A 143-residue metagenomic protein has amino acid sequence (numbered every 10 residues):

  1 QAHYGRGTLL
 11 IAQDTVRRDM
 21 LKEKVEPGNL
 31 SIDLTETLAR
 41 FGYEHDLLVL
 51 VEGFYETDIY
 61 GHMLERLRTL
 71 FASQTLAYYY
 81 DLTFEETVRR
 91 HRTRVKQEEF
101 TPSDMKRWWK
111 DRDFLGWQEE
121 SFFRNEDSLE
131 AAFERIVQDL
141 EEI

Functional and structural regions predicted by a protein language model:
Q1-E44: Conserved substrate/cofactor phosphate-moiety recognition/catalytic segment in nucleotide-dependent phosphotransferases
T8-L10, T75-Y79, E120-F122: Conserved beta-strand scaffold positions in the cores of enzyme catalytic domains, especially in NTP/NDP-utilizing
T15, Y55, I59, L82-T83 (+1 more regions): Short beta->alpha linker loops
L21-E23, H62, R89-H91: Short, well-ordered secondary-structure micro-motifs
E26-L30, R68-L70, R94-E98: Short, hinge-like loop/turn segments at secondary-structure boundaries
L30-A72: Glycine-rich phosphate-binding loop used to anchor ATP phosphates in small-molecule kinases, encompassing both
F71-H91: Conserved phosphate-donor/acceptor-positioning beta-strand/loop module used by diverse small-molecule
T93-V137, E142-I143: Small-molecule kinase domains that catalyze NTP-dependent phosphoryl transfer to phosphate-bearing small molecules
